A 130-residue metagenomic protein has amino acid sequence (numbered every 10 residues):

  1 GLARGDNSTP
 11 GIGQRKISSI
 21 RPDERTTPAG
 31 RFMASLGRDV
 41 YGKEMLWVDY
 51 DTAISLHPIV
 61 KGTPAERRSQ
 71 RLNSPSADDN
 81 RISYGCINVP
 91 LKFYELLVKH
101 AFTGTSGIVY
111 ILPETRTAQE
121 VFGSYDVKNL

Functional and structural regions predicted by a protein language model:
G1-R21: Glycine-rich catalytic cores of cysteine/serine-nucleophile enzymes that process amide/ester linkages in cell-envelope
E24-L130: Exported/periplasmic cell-wall-interacting domains
